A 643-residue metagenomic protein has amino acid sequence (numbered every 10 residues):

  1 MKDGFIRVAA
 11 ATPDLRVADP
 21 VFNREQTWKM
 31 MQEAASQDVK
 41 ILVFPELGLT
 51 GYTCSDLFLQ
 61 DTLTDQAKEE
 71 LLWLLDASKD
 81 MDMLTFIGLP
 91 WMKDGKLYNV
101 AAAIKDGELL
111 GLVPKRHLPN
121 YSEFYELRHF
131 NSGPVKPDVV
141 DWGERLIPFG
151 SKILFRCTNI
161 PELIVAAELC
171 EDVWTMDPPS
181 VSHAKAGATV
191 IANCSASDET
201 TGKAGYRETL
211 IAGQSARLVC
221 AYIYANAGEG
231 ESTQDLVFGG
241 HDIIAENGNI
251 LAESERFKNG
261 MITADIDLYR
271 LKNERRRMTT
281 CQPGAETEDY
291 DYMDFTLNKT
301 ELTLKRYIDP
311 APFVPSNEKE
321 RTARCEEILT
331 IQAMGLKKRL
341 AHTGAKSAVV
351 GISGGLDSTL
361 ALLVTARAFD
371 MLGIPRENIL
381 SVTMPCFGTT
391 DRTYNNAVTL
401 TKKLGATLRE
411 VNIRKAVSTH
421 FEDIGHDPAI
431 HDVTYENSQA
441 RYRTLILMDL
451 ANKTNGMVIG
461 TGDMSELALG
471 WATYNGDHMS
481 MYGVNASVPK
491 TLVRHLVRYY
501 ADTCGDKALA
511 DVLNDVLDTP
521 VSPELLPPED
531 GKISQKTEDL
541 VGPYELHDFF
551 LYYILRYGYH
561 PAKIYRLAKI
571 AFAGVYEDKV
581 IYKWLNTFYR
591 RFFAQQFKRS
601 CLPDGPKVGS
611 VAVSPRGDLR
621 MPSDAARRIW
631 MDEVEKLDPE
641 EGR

Functional and structural regions predicted by a protein language model:
M1-G351, R367-R376, L408: Enzyme catalytic cores with a strong preference for nitrogen-chemistry domains
N23, P161, V219-C220, E229-S232 (+4 more regions): ATP/NTP-dependent adenylation/nucleotidyl-transfer catalytic domains that generate, transfer, or process NMP-activated
